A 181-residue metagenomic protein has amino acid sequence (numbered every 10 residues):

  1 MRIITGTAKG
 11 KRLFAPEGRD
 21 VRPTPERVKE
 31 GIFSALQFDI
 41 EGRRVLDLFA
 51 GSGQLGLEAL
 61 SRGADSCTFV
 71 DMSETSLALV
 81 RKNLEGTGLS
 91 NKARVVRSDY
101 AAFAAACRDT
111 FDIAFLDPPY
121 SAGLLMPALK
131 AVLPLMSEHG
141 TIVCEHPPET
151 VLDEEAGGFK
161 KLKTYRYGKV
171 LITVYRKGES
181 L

Functional and structural regions predicted by a protein language model:
M1-L181: Class I S-adenosyl-L-methionine-dependent methyltransferase catalytic core
